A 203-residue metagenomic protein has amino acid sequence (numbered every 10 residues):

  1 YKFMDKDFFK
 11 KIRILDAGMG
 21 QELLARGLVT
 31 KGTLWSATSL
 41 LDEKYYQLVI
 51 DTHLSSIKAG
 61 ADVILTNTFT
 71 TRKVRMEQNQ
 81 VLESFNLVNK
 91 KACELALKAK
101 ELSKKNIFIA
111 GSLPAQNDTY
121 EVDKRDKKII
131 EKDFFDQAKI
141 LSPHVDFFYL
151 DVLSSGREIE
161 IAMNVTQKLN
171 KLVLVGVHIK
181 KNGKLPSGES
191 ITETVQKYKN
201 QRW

Functional and structural regions predicted by a protein language model:
Y1-W203: Domain-level signal for soluble alpha/beta catalytic cores
